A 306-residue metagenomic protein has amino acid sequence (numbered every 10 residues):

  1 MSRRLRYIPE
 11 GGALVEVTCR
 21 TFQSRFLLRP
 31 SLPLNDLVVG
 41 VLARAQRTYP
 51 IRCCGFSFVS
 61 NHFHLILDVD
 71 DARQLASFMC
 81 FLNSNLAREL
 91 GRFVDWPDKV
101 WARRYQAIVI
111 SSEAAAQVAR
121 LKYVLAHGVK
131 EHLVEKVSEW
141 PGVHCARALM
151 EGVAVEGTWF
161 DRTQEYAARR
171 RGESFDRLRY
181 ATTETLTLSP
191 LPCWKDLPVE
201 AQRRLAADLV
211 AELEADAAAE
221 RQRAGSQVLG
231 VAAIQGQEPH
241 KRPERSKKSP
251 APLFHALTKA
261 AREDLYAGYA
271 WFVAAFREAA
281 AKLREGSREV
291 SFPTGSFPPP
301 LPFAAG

Functional and structural regions predicted by a protein language model:
M1-G306: Short catalytic/metal-binding and nucleic-acid-binding patches
